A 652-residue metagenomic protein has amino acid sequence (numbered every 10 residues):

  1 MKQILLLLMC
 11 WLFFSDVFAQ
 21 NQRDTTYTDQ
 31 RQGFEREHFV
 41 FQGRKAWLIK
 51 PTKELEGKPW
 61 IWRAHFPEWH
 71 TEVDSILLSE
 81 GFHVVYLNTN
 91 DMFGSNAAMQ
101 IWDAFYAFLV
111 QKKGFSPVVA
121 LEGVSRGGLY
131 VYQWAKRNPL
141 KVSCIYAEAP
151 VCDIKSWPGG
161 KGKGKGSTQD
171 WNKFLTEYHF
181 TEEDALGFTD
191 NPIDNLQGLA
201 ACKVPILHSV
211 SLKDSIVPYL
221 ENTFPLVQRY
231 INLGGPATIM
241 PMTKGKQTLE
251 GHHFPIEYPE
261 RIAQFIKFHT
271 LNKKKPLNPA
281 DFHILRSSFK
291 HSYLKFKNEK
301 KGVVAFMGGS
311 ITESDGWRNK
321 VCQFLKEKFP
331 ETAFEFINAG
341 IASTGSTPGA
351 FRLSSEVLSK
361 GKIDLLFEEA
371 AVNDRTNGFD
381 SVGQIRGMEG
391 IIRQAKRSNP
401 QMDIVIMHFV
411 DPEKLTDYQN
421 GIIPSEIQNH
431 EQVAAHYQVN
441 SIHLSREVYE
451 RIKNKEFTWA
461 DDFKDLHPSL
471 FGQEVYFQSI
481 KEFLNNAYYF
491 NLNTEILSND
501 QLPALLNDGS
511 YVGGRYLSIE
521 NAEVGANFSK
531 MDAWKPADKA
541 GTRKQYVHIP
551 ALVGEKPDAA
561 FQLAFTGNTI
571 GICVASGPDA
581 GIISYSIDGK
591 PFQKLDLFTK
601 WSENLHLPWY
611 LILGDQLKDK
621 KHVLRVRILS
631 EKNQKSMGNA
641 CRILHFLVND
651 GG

Functional and structural regions predicted by a protein language model:
I49, E221-K273: C-terminal catalytic histidine-bearing segment of alpha/beta-hydrolase fold enzymes
N90-M92, P241-H253, G340-T344, S469: Histidine-bearing beta->alpha loop at or near hydrolase active sites
F93-G114, Q133: Alpha/beta-hydrolase active-site loop
K113-S125: Alpha/beta-hydrolase fold nucleophile elbow
Q133-E182: Hydrolase active-site cap/lid region
G164-F224, Q228-I231: The feature captures the conserved acid-bearing segment of alpha/beta-hydrolase catalytic domains
P276-A342, R352-K362, I572, H622: Serine-esterase "nucleophile elbow" of acetyl-processing enzymes
N319-E335, P348-I496, L552-D558, A564-G567 (+6 more regions): Alpha-helical cap/lid subdomain in secreted, periplasmic, or secretory-pathway luminal O-acyl-processing enzymes
